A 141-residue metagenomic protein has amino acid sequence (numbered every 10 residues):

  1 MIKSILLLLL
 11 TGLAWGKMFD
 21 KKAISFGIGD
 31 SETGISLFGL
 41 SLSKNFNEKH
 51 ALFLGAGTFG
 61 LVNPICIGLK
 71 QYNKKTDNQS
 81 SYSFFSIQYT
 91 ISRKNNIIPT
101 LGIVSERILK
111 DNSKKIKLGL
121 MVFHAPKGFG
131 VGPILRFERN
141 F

Functional and structural regions predicted by a protein language model:
M1-D20, F141: Cleavable N-terminal export/targeting peptides
W15-P64: Short glycine/proline- and aromatic-enriched beta-strand/turn motifs that initiate or cap beta-hairpins
K22, E48-L52, K75-S80, L109-K117: Repeated loop/turn-to-beta-strand initiation elements of outer-membrane beta-barrel proteins
K22-I28, L42, L52-L54, S83-I87 (+3 more regions): Membrane-embedded beta-strand positions of outer-membrane beta-barrel proteins
A23, L37, P64-C66, I98-G102 (+1 more regions): Transmembrane beta-barrel architecture of outer-membrane proteins
I28-G34, A56-V62, Q71-N73, I87-R93 (+3 more regions): Transmembrane beta-strands of outer-membrane beta-barrel pores
L69, L101, G128-F141: Outer-membrane beta-barrel "beta-signal"
Q79-L109: Mid-chain, well-packed structural core segment of small domains
